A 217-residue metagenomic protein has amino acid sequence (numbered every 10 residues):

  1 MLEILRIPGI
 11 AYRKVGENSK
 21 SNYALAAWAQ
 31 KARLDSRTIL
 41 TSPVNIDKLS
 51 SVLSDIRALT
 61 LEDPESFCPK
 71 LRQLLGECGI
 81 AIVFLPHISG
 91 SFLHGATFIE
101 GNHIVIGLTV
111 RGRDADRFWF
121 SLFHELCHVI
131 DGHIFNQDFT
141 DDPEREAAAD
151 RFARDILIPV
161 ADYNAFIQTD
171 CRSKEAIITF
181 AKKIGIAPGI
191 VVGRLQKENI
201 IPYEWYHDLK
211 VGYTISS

Functional and structural regions predicted by a protein language model:
M1-S217: Active-site hotspot residues in diverse enzymes, especially metal/ion-binding acidic/histidine motifs
